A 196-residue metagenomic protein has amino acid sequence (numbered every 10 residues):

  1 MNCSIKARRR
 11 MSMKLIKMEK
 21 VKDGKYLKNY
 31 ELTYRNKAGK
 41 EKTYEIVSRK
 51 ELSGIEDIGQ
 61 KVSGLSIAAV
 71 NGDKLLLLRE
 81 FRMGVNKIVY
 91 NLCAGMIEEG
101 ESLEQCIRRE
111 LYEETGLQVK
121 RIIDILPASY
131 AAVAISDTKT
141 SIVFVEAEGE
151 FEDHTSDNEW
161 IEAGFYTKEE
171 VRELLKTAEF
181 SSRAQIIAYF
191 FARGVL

Functional and structural regions predicted by a protein language model:
N2-S12: Short, Lys/Arg-enriched N-terminal segments with co-localized hydrophobic residues within the first ~10-30 amino acids
I5, I16-K17, G84-V89, G95 (+4 more regions): Nudix hydrolase/Nudix homology domain
S12-D23: Short amphipathic beta-strand and strand-loop transition segments with alternating hydrophobic
G24-S66: Acidic, metal-coordinating catalytic segment for phosphate/diphosphate chemistry, firing primarily on the Nudix
K61-R109: Conserved Nudix-box catalytic region and its N-terminal flanking loop in Nudix hydrolases and closely related
G64-S66, T140-I142, W160: Short glycine-rich loop/turn motifs
V70-G72, F81-M83, N91, Y112 (+2 more regions): Active-site segment of metal-dependent pyrophosphate-handling enzymes, primarily the Nudix hydrolase catalytic core
